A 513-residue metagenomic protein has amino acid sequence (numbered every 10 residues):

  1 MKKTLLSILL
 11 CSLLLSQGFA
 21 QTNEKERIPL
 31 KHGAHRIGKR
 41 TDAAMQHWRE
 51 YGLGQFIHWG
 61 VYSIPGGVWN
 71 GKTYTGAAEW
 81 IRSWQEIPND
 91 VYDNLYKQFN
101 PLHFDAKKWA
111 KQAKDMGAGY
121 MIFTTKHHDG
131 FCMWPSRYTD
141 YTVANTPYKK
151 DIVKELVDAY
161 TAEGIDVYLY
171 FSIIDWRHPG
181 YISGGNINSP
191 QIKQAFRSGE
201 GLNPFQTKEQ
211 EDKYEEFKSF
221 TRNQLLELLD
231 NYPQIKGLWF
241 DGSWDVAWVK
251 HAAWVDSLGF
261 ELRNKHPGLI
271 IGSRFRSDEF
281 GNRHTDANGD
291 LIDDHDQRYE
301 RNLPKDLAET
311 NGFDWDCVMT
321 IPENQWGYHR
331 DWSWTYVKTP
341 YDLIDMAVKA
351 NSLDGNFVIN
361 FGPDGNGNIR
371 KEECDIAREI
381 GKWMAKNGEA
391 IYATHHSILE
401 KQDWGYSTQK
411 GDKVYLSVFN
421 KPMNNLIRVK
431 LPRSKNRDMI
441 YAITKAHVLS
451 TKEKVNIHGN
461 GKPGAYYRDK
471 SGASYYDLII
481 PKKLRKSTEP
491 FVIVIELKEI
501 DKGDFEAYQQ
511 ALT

Functional and structural regions predicted by a protein language model:
M1-E24: Bacterial Sec-dependent N-terminal signal peptides
Q21-T513: Mature catalytic domains of secreted/periplasmic carbohydrate-active enzymes
